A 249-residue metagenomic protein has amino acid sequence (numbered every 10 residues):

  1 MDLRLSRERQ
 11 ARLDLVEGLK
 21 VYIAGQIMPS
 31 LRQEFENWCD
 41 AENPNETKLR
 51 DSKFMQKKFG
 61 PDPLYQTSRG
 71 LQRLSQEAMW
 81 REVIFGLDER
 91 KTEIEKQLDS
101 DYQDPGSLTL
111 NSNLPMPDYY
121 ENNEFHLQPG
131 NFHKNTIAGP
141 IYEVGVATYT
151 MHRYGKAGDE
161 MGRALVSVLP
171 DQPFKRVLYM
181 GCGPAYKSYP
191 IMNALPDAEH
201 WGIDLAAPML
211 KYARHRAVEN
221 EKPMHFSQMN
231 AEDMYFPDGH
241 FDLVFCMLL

Functional and structural regions predicted by a protein language model:
M1-D51, M55: Intrinsically disordered, low-complexity terminal regions of plant proteins
P44-H133: N-terminal auxiliary segments of SAM/dcSAM-dependent transferases
I141, G155-P173: Conserved alpha-helix/loop element of class I SAM-dependent methyltransferases that forms part of the SAM/SAH-binding
V166-Q172, N193-A194, M234-Y235: Glycine-rich helix-loop-beta junction characteristic of Rossmann-like nucleotide cofactor-binding loops
P173-G183: Conserved class I S-adenosyl-L-methionine
L178, Y186-D233: Class I SAM-dependent methyltransferase SAM/SAH-binding core
E232-V244: A short acidic, Gly/Pro-enriched loop at the edge of an enzyme's catalytic core that lines a small-molecule cofactor
M247-L249: Short catalytic micro-motifs in class I SAM-dependent methyltransferases
